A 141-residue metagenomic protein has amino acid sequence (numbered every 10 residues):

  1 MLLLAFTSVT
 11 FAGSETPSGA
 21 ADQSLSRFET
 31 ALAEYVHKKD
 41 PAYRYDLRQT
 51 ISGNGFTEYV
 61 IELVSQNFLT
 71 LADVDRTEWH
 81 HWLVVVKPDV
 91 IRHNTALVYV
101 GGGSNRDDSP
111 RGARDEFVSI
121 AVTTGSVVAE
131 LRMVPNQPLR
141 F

Functional and structural regions predicted by a protein language model:
M1-V9: Bacterial N-terminal signal peptides
T10-S14, S18-A20: Boundary at the C-terminal end of the N-terminal hydrophobic targeting segment
L25-H37: Short, non-transmembrane alpha-helical segments in secretory-pathway proteins
F28-A31, G112-F117: Stable alpha-helical elements in mature extracytoplasmic
V36-R92, V118, L131: N-terminal cap/lid segment of alpha/beta-hydrolase-fold proteins
D73-V74, N94-T95, S109-R111, L139-F141: Short, solvent-exposed loop/turn and secondary-structure capping segments
W82, H93-G103: Short beta-strand element of the alpha/beta-hydrolase
V100-S109, V118-F141: Cap/lid segment of the alpha/beta-hydrolase catalytic domain
